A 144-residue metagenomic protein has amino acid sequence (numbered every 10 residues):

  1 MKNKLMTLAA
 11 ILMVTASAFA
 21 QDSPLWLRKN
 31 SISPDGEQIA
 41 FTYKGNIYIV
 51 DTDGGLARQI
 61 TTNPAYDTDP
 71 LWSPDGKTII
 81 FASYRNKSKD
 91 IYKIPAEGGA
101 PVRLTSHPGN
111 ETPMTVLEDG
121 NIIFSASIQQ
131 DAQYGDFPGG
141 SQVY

Functional and structural regions predicted by a protein language model:
M1-L5: Positively charged n-region of N-terminal signal peptides that target proteins for export
T7-L8, A18: Cleavable N-terminal signal peptides
Q21-P24, T42-Y48, L56, T61-D67 (+3 more regions): A flexible loop/linker signature enriched in serine peptidases of the S9 family
D22-G36: Short N-terminal segments immediately surrounding and downstream of signal-peptide cleavage
D35-E37, D75-K77, D119-N121: Short coil/turn segments that connect the beta-strands within blades of beta-propeller domains
D51: Periplasmic/extracellular electron-transfer cofactor-ligation site, primarily the c-type cytochrome heme-c attachment
